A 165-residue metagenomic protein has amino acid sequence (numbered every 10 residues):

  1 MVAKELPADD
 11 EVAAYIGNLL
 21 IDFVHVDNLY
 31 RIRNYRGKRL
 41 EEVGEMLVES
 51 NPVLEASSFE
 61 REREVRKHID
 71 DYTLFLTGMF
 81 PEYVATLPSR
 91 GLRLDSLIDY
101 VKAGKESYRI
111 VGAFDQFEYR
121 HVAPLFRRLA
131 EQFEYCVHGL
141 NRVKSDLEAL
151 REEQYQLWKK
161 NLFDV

Functional and structural regions predicted by a protein language model:
M1-V137, R142-K144: Long, non-catalytic protein-protein interaction scaffolds
H138-N141, A149-Q156: Intrinsic, low-complexity terminal and presequence regions
Q156, K160, D164-V165: Helix-rich, well-folded core regions that mediate interactions or catalysis
